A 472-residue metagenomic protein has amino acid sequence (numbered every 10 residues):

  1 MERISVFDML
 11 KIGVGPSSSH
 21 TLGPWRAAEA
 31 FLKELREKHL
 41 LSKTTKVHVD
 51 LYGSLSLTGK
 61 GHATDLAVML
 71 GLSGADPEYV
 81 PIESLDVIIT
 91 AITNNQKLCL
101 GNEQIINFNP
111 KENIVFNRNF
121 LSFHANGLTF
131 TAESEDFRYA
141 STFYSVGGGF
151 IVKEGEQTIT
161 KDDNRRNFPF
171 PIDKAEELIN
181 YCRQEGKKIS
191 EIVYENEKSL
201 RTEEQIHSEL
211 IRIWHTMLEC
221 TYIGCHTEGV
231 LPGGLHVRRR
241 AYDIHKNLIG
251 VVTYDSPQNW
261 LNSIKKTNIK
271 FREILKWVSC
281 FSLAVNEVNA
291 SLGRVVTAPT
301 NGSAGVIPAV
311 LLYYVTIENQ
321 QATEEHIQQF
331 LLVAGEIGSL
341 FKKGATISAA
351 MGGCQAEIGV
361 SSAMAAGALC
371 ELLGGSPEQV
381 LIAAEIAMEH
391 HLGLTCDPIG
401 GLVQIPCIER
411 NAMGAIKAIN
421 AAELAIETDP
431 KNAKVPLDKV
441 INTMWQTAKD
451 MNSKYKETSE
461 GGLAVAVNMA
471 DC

Functional and structural regions predicted by a protein language model:
L10-A28, S291-V310, C354-S362: Conserved phosphate/anionic-ligand binding catalytic regions in large, soluble enzymes, centered on
S19-R36, P308-Q320, A366-G374: Alpha-helical support elements that line or immediately flank enzyme active sites and cofactor-binding pockets
H39-K46, Y79-I82, G224-V237, L292-A298 (+5 more regions): Flexible, glycine/charged-enriched surface loops at secondary-structure junctions
L66-I88, N117, L121, G359 (+4 more regions): C-terminal domain-closing interface element
P77-K265: C-terminal regulatory domains involved in ligand/effector binding and gene-expression control
C182, G186-W214, L218-G224, E228 (+1 more regions): A structured, mid-to-C-terminal "fold-capping" secondary-structure block
E204-Q321, E325-G353, G462-C472: Accessory "access/gating" subregions that flank catalytic or transport cores
Q321, V333, S339-A412, L424-V435: Hydrophobic alpha-helical bundle architecture
